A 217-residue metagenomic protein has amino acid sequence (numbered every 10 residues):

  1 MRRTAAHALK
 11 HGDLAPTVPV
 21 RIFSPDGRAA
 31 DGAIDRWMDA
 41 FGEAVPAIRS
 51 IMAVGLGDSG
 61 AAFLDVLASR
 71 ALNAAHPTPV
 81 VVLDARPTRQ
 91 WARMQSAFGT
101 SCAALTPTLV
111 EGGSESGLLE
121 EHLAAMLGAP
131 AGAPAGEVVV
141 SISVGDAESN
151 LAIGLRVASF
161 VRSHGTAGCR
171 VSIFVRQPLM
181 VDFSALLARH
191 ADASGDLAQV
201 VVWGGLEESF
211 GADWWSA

Functional and structural regions predicted by a protein language model:
M1-A217: Cytosolic regulatory regions of ion transport systems
